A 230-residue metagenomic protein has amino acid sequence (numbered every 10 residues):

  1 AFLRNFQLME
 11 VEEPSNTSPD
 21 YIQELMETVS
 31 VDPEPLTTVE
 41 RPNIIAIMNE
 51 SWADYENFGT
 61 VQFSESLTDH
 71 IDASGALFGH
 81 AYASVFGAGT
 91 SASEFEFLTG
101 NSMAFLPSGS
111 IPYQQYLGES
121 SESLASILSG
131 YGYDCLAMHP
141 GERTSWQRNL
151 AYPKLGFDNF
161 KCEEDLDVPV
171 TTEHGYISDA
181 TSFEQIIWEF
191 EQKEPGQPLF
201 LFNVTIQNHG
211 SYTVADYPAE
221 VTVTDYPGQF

Functional and structural regions predicted by a protein language model:
R4-S15: Membrane-embedded catalytic interface detector for glycan/lipid assembly enzymes
P19-P42, A46-N49, D54-F230: Solvent-exposed soluble domains appended to multi-pass membrane proteins
